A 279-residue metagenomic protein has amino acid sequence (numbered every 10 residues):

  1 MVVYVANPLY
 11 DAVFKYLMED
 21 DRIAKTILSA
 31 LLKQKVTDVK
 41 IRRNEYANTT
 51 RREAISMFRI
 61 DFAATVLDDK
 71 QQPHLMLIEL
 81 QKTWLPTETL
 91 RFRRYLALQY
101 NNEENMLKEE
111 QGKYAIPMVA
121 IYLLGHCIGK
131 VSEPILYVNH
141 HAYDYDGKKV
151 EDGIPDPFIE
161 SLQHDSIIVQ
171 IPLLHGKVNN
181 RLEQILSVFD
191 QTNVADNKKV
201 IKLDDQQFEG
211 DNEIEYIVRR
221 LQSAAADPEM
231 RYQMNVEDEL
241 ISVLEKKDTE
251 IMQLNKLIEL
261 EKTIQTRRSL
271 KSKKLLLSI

Functional and structural regions predicted by a protein language model:
M1-I279: Elongated, amphipathic alpha-helical interaction scaffolds
